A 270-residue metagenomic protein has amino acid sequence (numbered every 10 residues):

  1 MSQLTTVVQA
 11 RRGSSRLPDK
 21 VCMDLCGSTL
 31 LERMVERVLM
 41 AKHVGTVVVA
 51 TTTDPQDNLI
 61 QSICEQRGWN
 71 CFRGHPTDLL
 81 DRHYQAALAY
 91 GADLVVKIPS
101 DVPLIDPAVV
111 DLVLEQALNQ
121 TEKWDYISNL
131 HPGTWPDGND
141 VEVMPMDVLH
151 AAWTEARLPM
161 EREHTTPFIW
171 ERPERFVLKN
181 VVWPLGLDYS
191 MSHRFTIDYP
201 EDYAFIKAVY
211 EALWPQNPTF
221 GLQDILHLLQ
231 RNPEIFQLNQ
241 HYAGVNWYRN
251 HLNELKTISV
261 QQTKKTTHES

Functional and structural regions predicted by a protein language model:
M1-L17: N-terminal nucleotide-binding beta1-loop-alpha1 segment
L30-V47, I60, Q66-R67: A short, N-terminal amphipathic alpha-helix
E65-D78: Conserved donor nucleotide-binding strand/loop of the catalytic core
L79-Q85, P99-Q116: Acidic donor-binding/catalytic loop of UDP-sugar-dependent glycosyltransferases, especially processive GT2
Y90, D106-T134: Conserved donor-nucleotide/metal-binding helix-loop-beta segment in metal-dependent transferases, i.e., the alpha-helix
V95-V96: Short aromatic/hydrophobic "clamp" motif used to bind/position activated sugar donors
L149-R172: Anionic-ligand binding region
T166-E269: Conserved alpha/beta core of the MobA/IspD/sugar-nucleotide pyrophosphorylase nucleotidyltransferase superfamily
